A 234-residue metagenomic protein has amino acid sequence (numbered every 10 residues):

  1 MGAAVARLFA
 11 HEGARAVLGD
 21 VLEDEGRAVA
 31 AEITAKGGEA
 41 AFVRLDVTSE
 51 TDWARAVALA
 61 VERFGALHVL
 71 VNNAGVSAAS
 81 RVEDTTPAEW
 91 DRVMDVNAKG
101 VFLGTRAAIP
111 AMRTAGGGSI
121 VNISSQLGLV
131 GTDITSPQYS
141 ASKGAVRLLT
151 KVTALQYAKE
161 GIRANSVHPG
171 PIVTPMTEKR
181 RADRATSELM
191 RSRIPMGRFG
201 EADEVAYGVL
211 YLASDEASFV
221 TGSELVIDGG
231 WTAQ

Functional and structural regions predicted by a protein language model:
M1-V17: Canonical Rossmann dinucleotide-binding motif of NAD(H)/NADP(H)-dependent dehydrogenases/reductases, specifically
R81-V82, E89-D91, M190: Substrate-binding pocket helix/loop in short-chain dehydrogenase/reductase
T105, S142, T150: Active-site helix of classical SDR
P110, L155-Q156, S218: Alpha-helical segment proximal to the catalytic Tyr-Lys
S125: Residue(s) in the substrate-gating loop at a strand-loop-helix junction that position the organic substrate next
V130, G208-L210, T221-Q234: Short C-terminal tail/terminal secondary-structure segment of NAD(P)H-dependent dehydrogenase/reductase domains
A158, R163, V220-G222: Short, small/polar-rich loop/turn modules that mediate ligand/substrate recognition or access, typified
